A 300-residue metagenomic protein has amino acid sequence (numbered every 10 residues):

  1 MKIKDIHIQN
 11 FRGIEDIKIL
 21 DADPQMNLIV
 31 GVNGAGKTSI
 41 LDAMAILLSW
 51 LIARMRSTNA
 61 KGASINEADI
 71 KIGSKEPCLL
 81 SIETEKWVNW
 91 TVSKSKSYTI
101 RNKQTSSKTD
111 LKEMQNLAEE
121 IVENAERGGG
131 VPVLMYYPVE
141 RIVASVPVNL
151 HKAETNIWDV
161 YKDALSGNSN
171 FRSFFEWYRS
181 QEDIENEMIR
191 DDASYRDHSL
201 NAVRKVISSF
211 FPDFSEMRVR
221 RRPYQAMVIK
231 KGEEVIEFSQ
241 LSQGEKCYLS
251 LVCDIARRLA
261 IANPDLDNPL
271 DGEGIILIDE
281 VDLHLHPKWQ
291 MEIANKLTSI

Functional and structural regions predicted by a protein language model:
M1-N59, Y224-I300: Switch/communication elements of ASCE P-loop NTPase nucleotide-binding domains
M1-S173, S194, H198, S208: P-loop NTPase switch/coupling surface
E85, K162-D271: Extended helical coiled-coil dimerization/tether regions that scaffold and oligomerize large DNA-maintenance assemblies
